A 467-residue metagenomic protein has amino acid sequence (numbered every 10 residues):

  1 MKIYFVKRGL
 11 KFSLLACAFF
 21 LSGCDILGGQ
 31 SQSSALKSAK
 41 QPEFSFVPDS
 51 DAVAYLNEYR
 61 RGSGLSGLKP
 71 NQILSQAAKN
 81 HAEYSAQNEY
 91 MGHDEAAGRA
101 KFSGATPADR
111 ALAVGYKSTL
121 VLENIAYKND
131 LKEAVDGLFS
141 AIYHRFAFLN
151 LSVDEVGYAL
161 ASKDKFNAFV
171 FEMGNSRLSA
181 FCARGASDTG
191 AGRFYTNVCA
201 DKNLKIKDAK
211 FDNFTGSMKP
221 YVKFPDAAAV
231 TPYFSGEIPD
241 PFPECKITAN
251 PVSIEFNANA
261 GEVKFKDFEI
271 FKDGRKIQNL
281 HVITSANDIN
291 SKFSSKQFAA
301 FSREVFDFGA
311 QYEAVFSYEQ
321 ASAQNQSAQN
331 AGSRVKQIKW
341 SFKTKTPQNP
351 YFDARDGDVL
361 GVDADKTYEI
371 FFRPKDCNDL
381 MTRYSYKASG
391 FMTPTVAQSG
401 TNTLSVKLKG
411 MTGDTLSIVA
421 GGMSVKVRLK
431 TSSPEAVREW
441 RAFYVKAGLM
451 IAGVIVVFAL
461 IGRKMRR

Functional and structural regions predicted by a protein language model:
I3-S13: Bacterial N-terminal signal peptides that target proteins for export
F5, S22-G23: N-terminal accessory/pre-domain segments preceding catalytic cores
S13-S22: Bacterial N-terminal signal peptides
D25-G274, Q297, Q311-F316, I338-K343 (+1 more regions): Functional surface patches built around histidine and acidic residues
V230-T412, S417-G422, K426-K430, E435-A436: Acidic, low-complexity Ser/Thr/Gly/Pro-rich repeat segments typical of extracellular/periplasmic and surface-exposed
E435-I451: Juxtamembrane/start-of-transmembrane alpha-helix segments at the extracytoplasmic/lumenal side of membrane anchors
I455-R467: C-terminal membrane-anchoring or membrane-association module
